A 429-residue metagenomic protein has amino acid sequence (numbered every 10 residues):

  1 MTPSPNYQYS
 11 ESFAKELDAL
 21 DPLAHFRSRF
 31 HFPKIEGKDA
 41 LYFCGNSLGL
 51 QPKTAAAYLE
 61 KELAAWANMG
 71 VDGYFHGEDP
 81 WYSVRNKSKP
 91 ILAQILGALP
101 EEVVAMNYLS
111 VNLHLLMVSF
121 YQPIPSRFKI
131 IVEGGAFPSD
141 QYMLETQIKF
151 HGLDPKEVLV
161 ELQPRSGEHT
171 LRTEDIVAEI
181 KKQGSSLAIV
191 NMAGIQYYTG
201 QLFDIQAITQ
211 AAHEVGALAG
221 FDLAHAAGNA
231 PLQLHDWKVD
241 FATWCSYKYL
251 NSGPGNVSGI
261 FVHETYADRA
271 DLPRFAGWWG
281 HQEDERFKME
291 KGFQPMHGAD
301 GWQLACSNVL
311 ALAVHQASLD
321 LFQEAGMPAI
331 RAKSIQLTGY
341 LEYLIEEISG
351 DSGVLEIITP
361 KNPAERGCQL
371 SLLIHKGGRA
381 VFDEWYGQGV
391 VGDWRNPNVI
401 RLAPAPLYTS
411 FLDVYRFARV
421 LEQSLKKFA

Functional and structural regions predicted by a protein language model:
M1-A429: Pyridoxal 5′-phosphate
